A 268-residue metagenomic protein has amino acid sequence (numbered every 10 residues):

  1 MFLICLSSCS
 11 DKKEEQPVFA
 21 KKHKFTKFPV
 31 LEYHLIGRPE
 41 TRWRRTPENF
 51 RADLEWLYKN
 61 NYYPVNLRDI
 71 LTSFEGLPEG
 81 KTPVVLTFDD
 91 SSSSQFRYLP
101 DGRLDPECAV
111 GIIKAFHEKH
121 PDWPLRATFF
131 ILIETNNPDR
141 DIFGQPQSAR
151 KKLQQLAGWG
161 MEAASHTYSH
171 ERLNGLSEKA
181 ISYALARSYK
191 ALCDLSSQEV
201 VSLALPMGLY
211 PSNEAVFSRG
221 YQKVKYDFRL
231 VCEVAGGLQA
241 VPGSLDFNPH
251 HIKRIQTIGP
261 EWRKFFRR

Functional and structural regions predicted by a protein language model:
M1-I4: Hydrophobic membrane-insertion alpha-helices, especially the h-region of bacterial N-terminal signal peptides
L6-S8: C-terminal motif of bacterial Sec signal peptides marking the signal peptidase cleavage site
K13-T87, S92-S93, R97-P100, G175-R268: C-terminal active-site subregion of NodB/CE4 polysaccharide deacetylases
H23, L77-P78, K114-P124, G144-A164 (+2 more regions): Acidic (Asp/Glu)-rich catalytic clusters
P29-E32, Y62-L67, V85, V110-P146 (+3 more regions): Short, well-structured secondary-structure segments
R45-K59, D101-K114, F143-K151: Aromatic- and glycine-enriched glycan-recognition loops and surfaces that form the carbohydrate-binding subsites
D90, Q95, D105-A109, P121: Hydrophobic alpha-helical segments and helix pairs
R97-D101, E134-I142, H170-E178: Surface-exposed cleft-lining segments at the edges of enzyme active sites
